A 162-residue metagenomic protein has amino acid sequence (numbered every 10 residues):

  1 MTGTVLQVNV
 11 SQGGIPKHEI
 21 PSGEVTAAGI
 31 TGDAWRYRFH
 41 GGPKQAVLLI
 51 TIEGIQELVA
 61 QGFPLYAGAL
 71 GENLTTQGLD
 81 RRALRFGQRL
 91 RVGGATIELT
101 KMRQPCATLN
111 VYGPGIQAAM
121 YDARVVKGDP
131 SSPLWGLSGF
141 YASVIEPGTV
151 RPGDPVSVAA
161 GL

Functional and structural regions predicted by a protein language model:
M1-L162: Metal-cofactor-dependent catalytic cores
